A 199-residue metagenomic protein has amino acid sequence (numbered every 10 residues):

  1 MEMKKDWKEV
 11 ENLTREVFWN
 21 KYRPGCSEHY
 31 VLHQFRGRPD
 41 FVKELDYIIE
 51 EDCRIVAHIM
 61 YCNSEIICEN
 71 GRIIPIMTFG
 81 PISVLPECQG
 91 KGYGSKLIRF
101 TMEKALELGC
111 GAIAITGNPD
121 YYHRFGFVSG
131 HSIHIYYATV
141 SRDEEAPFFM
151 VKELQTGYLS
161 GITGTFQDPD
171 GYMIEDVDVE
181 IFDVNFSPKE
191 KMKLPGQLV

Functional and structural regions predicted by a protein language model:
M1-N12: A short beta-loop-alpha structural element at the N-terminal edge of CoA-dependent acyl/N-acetyltransferase catalytic
E11-T14, F18-M60, E65-C68: Active-site rim helix/loop that mediates acceptor-substrate recognition in acyltransferases
L45, I49, S83, C110 (+1 more regions): Internal, conserved structured core segments that host functional sites
G71-P86: Conserved acetyl-CoA binding element of GNAT-fold acetyltransferases
F79, C88-F100, C110: Conserved acetyl-CoA pyrophosphate-binding loop and the N-cap/start of the following alpha-helix in GNAT-like
E107-G111, G117-E144: Conserved active-site alpha-helix within GNAT-family acetyltransferase domains
A138-D183: C-terminal "cap" of GNAT-fold acetyltransferases
D178-V199: Charged phosphate-binding loop/patch that engages nucleotide di/tri-phosphates or the phosphate backbone of nucleic
